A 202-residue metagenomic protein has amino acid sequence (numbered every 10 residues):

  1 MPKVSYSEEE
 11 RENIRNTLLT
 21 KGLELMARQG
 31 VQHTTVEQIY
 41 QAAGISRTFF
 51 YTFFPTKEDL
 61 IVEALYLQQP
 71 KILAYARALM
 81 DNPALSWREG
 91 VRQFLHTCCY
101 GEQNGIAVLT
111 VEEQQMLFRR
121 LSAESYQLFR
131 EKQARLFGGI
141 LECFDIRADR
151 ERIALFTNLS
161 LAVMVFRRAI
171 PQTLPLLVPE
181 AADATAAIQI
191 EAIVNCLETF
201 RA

Functional and structural regions predicted by a protein language model:
M1-Q29, Q38, A42: Basic, helix-initiating cap at the start of DNA-binding domains
E12-T20, Q32-H33, T52-R77, R92: An amphipathic alpha-helix adjacent to DNA-recognition modules
I14, K57, A64, Q68 (+8 more regions): Hydrophobic/aromatic residues within well-ordered alpha-helical segments
L25-D59: Helix-turn-helix
E63, R77-N104, F156-T157: Hydrophobic alpha-helical connector segments
P70-R77, R119-R147, E151-N158: Amphipathic alpha-helical packing segments from all-alpha helical-bundle domains
E89, T97-E124, G138, R168-L176: Amphipathic alpha-helical segments used for helix-helix packing
E142-I190: Hydrophobic/aromatic-rich alpha-helical bundle segments in the mid-to-C-terminal region
